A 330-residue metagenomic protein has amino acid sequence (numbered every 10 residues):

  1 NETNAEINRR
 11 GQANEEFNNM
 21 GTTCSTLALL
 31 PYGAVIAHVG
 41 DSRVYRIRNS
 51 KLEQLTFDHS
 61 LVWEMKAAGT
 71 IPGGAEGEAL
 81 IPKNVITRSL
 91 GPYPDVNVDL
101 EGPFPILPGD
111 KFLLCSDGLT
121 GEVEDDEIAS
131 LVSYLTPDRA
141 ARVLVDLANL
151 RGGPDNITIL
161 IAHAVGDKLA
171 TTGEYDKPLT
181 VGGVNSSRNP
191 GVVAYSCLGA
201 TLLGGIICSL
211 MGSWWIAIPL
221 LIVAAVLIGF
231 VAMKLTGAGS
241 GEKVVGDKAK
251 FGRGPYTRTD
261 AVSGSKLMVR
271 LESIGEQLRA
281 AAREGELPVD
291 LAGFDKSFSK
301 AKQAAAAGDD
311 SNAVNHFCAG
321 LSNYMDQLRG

Functional and structural regions predicted by a protein language model:
N1-Q303, S311-G330: PP2C/PPM-type serine/threonine phosphatase catalytic domain
